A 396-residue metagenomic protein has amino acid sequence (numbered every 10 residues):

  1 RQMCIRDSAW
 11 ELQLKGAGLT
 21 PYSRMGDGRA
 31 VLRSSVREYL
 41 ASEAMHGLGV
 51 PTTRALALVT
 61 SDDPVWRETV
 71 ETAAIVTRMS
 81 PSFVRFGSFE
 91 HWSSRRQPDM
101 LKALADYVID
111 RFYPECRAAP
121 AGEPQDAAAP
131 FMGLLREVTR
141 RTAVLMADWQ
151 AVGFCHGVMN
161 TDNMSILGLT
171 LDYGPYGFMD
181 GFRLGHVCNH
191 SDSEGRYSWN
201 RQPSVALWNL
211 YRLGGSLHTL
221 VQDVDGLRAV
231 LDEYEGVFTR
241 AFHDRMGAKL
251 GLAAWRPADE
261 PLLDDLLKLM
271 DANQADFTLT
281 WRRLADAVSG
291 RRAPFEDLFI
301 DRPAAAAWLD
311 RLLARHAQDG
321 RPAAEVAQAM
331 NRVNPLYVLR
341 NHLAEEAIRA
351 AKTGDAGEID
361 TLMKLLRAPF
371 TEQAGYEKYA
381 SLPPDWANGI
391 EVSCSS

Functional and structural regions predicted by a protein language model:
R1-Q2, R6-A121, V144, I166-L171 (+8 more regions): Conserved ATP-binding subdomain of kinase catalytic cores across diverse folds
Q2, R6-S8, L171-R183, D297-A317: An acidic intrinsically disordered interaction segment
L12-L19, D180-V187, Q318, P322: Membrane-targeting and insertion segments and their boundary/processing signals
S35, P64-H156, L167-D264, K268: ATP-dependent phospho-/nucleotidyl transfer catalytic cores
M159-M164: Hydrophobic residue at the +6 position relative to the catalytic HRD Asp in the kinase catalytic loop
C188, S193-S396: Regulatory N- and C-terminal appendages and interdomain linkers associated with kinase/kinase-like NTP transferase
